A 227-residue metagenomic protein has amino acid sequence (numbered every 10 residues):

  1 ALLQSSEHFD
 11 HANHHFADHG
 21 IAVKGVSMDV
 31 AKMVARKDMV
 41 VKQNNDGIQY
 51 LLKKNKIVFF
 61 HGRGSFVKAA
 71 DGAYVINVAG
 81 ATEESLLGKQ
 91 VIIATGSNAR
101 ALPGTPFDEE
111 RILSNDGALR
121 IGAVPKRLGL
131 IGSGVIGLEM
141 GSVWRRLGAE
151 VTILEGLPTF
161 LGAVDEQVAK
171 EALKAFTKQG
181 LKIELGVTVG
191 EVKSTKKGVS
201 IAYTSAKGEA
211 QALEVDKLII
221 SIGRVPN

Functional and structural regions predicted by a protein language model:
A1-V124, T152, L157-L161, D165-V168 (+5 more regions): Glycine-rich flavin
V91, D216-I220: AMP-binding/adenylate-forming core of the ANL superfamily
A123, L128-I131: Glycine-rich loop(s) and the adjacent beta-strand/alpha-helix scaffold that form part
I131-G134, V164: Glycine-rich Rossmann-fold phosphate-binding loop(s) that bind the pyrophosphate of adenine dinucleotide cofactors
G137-L138: N-terminal Rossmann-fold NAD(P) dinucleotide-binding loop
G141, R145-R146, T152: Gly/Ala-rich phosphate-binding loop of Rossmann-like dinucleotide-binding domains, activating on the conserved
S142, L173-K174: Alpha-helical segments flanking ligand/cofactor-binding loops in enzyme cores
E209-A212: Conserved beta-loop-beta connector loops within the AMP-binding
